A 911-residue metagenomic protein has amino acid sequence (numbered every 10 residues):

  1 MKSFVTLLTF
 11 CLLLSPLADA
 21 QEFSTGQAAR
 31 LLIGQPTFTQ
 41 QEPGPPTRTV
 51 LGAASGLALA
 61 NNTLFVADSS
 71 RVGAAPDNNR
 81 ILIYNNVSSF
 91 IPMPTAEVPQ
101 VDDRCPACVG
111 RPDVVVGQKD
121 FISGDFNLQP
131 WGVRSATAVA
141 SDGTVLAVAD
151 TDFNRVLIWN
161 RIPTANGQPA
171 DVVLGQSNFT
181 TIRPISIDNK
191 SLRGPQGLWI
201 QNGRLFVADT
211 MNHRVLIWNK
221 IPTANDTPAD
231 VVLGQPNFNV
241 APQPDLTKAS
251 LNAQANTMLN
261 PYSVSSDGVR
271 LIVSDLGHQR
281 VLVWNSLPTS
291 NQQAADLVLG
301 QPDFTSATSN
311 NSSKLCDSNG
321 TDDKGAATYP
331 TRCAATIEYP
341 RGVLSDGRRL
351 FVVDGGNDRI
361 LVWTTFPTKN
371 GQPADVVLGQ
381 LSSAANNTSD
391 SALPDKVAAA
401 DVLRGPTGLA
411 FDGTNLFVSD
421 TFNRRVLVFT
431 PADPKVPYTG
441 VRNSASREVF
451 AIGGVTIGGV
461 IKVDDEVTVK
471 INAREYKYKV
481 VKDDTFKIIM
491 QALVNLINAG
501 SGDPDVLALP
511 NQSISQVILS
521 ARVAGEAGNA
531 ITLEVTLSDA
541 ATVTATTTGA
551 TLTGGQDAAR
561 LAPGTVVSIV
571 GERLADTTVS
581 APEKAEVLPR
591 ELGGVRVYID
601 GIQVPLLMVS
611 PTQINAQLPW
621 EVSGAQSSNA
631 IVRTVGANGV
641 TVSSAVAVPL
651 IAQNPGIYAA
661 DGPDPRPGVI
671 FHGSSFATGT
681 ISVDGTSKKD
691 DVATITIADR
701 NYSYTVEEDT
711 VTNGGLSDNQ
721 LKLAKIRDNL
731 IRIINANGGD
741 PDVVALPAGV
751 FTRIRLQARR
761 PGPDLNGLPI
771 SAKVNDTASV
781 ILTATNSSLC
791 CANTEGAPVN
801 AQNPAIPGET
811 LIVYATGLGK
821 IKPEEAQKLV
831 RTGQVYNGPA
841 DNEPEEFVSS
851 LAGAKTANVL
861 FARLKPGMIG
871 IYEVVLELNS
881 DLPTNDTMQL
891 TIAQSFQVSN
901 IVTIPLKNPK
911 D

Functional and structural regions predicted by a protein language model:
Q21-F23, Y84-A107, W159-Q168, W218-T227 (+3 more regions): Short loop/turn segments immediately following beta-strands, especially the blade-tip and inter-blade linker loops
A28-R48, A96-P130, Q168-N189, T227-A255 (+2 more regions): Surface-exposed loop and turn segments in beta-propeller and other repeat-based domains that flank or scaffold
P45-N61, N127-G143, S186-N202, L246-G268 (+2 more regions): Signature of short aromatic-glycine-proline-rich micro-motifs recurring in repeat-based ectodomains
V66-A67, V148, V207, V273 (+2 more regions): Residue position within the beta-strands of beta-propeller blades
S69-R71, P76, N86, T151-D152 (+11 more regions): Short loop/turn segments immediately following the C-termini of beta-strands
A75, N79-I83, N154-I158, V172 (+6 more regions): A short loop-to-beta-strand structural motif that recurs across blades of beta-propeller domains
D433-R447, D557-F676, S788-D911: A sequence-level detector for low-complexity, Ser/Thr- and acidic-rich stretches
A451-L537, Q556, A677-V774: Extended, beta-strand-rich, solvent-exposed assembly scaffolds of outer structural proteins
